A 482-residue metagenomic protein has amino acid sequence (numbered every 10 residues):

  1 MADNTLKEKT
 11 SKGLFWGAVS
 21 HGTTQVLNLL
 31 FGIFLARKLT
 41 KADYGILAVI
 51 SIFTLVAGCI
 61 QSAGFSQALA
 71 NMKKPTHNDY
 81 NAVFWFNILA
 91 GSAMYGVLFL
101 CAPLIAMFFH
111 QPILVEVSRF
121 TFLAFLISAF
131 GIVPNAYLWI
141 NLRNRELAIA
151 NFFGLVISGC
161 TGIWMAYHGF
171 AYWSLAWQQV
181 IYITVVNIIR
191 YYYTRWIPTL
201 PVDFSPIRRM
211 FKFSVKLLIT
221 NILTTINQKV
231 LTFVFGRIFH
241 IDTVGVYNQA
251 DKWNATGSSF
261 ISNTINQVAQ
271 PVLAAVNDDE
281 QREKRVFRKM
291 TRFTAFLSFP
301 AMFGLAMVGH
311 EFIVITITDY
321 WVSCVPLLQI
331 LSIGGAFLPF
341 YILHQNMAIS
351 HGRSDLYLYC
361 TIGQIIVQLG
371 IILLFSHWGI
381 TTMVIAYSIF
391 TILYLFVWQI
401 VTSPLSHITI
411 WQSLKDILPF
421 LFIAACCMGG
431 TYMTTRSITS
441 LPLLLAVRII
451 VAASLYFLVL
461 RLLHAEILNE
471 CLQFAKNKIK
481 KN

Functional and structural regions predicted by a protein language model:
M1-L29, Q67-A70, K74-W85, L114 (+4 more regions): N-terminal membrane topogenesis motif
M1-L6, T10, R145, I188-F233 (+3 more regions): Interhelical loop/hinge segments that connect adjacent transmembrane helices in multipass membrane
A2, S403, I408-I410, I417 (+1 more regions): Membrane-proximal transmembrane or re-entrant/amphipathic helices at the cytosolic face
L6-F65, L89-A102, A124, G154-I163 (+3 more regions): Signature of the first transmembrane helix
K7, S11, A68-H77, I127-A150 (+6 more regions): Membrane-interface junctions at transmembrane-helix termini in multi-pass inner-membrane proteins
G13-N28, L175-Y182, V186, R190 (+4 more regions): Transmembrane helical elements of multi-pass membrane transporters/channels
N71-N87, V246-I362: Specific pore-lining/lateral-gate transmembrane helices of multi-pass inner-membrane transport and insertion machines
V115-F122, I149-R195, R209-F213, Q249-D251 (+5 more regions): Hydrophobic alpha-helical transmembrane segments
